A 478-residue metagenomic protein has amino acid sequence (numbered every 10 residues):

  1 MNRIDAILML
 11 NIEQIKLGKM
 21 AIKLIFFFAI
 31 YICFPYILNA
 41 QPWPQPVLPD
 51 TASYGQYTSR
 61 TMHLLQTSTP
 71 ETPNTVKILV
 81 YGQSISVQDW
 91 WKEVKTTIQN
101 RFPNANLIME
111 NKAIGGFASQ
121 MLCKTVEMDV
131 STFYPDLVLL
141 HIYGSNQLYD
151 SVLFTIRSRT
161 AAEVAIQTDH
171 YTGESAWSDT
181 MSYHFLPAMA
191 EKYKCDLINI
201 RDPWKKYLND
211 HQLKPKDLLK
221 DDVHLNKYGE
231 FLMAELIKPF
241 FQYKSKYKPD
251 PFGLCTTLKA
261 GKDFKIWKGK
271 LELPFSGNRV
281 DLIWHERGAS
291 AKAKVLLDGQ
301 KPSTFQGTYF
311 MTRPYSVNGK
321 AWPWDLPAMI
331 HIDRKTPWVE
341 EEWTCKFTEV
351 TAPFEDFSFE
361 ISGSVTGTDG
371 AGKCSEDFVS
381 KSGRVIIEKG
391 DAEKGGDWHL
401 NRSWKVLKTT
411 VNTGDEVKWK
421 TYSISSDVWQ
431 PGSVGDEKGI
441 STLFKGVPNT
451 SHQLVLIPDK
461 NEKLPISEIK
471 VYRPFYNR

Functional and structural regions predicted by a protein language model:
R3-F27, Y31-Y81, I85-K92, T96-A105 (+5 more regions): N-terminal secretory targeting modules
P42-P44, S53, S175-Y247, P251: Catalytic His-Asp segment of secreted/periplasmic serine-dependent ester chemistry enzymes
W43-S53, V80, L107, N111-E127 (+5 more regions): Cell-envelope and extracellular/periplasmic
W90-E93, L122-C123, D150-S151, A176-S178 (+2 more regions): Short, solvent-exposed loop/turn and secondary-structure capping segments
W91, K95, C123, E127 (+3 more regions): Extracytoplasmic/secreted envelope proteins and their assembly/folding machinery, especially bacterial periplasmic
N104-N106, A161, K194: A generic structural signal for alpha->beta connector loops
H141-G144, D150-P187, D210-L213: Active-site segments of SGNH/GDSL-like serine hydrolases that catalyze O-acetyl group transfer/hydrolysis on lipids
